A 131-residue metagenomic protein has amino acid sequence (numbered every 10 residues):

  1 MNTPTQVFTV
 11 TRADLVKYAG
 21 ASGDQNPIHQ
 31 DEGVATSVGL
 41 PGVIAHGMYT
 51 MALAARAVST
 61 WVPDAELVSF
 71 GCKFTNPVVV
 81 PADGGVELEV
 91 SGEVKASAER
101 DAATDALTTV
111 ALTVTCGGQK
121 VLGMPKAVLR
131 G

Functional and structural regions predicted by a protein language model:
M1-A45: Catalytic strand-loop segment that frames the active site of acyl-thioester-processing enzymes
M1-T3, A82-G131: HotDog/MaoC-like acyl-thioester-processing domains
Q6-V10, C72, A127: Generic detection of short hydrophobic beta-strand segments and adjacent strand-loop junctions
R12, M48-T50, K126: Generic N-terminal initiation segments characterized by hydrophobic and/or small/turn-forming residues
Q30-M48, L53, E99, A103-A111 (+1 more regions): Generic amphipathic, hydrophobic interface segment in small proteins and small subunits
G39-P41, T50-V94: Hydrophobic beta-strand-centered segment that forms part of the acyl-chain substrate-binding groove
